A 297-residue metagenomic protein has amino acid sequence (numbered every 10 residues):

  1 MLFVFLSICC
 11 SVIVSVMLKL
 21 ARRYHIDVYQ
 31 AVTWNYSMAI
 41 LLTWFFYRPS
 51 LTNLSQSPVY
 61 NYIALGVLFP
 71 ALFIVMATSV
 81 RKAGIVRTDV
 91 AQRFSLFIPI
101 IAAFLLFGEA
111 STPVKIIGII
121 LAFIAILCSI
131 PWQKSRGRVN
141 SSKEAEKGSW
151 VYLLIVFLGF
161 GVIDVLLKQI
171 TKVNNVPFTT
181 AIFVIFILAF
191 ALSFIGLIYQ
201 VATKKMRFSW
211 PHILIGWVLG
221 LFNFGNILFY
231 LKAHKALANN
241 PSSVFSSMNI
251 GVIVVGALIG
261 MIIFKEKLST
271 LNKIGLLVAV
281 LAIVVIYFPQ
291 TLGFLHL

Functional and structural regions predicted by a protein language model:
M1-A64, F73-K82, P131-Y152, V184-A236 (+2 more regions): Membrane-interface interhelical linkers
L2, L20, Q30, R87 (+4 more regions): Residue-level recognition of membrane-helix boundary sites in multi-pass small-molecule transporters
V12, W44, G66, P70-I74 (+6 more regions): Hydrophobic/small/kink-forming positions within alpha-helical transmembrane segments of polytopic membrane proteins
A21, A31, S79, L105-S111 (+4 more regions): Hydrophobic/aromatic residues within transmembrane alpha-helices of multi-pass small-molecule transporters
D27, V75-A91, K172-T180, Y230-M248: Structural motif at transmembrane-helix junctions in multi-pass transporters
T43-L51, I100-K115, F157-K172, F222-N239 (+1 more regions): Hydrophobic alpha-helical transmembrane segments in multi-pass integral membrane proteins
A64, L68, V80-L105, K115-I126 (+3 more regions): Specific alpha-helical transmembrane segments that line the substrate/conduction pathway and gating interfaces
Q92, G108-C128, W132, S149 (+2 more regions): Loop-to-transmembrane alpha-helix entry segments
